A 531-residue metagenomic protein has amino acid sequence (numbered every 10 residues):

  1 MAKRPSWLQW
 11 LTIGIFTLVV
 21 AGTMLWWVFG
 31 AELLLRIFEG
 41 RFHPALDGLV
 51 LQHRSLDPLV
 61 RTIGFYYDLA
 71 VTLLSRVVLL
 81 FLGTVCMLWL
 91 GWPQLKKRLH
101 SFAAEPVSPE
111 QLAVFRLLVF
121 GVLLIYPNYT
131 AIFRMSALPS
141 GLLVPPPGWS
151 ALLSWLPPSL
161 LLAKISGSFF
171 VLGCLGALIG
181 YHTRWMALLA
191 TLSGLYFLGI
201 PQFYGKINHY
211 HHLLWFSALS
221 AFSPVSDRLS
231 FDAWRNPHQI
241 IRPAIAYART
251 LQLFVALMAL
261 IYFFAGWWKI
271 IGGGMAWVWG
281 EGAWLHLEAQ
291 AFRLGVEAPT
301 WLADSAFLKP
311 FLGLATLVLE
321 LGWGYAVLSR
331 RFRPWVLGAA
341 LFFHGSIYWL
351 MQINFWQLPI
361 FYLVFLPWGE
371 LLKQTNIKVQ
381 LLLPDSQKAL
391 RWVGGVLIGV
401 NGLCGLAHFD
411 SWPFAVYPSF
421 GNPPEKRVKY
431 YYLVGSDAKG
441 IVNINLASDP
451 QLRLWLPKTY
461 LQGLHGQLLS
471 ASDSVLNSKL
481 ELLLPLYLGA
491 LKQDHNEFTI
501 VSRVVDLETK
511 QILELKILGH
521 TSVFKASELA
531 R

Functional and structural regions predicted by a protein language model:
A2-R531: Alpha-helical membrane-anchoring segments
